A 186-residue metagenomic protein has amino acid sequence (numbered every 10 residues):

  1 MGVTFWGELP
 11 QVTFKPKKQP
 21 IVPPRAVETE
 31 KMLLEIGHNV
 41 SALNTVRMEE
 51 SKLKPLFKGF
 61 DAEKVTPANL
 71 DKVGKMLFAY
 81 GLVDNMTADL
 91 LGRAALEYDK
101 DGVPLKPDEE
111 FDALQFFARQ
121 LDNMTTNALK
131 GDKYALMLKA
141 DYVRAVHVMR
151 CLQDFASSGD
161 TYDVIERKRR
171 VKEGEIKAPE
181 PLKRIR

Functional and structural regions predicted by a protein language model:
M1-R186: Type III/flagellar secretion export determinants
